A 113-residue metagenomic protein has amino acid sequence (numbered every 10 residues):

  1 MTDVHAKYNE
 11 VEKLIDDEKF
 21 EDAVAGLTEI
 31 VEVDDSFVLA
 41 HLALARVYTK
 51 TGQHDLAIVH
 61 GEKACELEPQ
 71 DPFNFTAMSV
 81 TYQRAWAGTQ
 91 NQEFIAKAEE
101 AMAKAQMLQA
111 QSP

Functional and structural regions predicted by a protein language model:
D3-E29, V33: Alpha-helical segment of the N-proximal tetratricopeptide repeat
D17-A25, T51-K63, A85-A103: Structural signature of tandem alpha-helical TPR/SEL1-like repeats, specifically the intra-repeat loop/turn
